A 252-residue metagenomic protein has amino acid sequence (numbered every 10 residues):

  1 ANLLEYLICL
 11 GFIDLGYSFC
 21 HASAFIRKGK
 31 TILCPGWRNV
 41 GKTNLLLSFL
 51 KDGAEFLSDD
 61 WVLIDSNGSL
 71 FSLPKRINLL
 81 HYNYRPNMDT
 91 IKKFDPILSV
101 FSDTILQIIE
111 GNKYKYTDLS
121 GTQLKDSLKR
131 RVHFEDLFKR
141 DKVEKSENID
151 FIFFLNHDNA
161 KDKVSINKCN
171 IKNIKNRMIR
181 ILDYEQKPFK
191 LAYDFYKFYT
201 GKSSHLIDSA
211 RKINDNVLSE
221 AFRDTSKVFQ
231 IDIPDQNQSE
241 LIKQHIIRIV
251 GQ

Functional and structural regions predicted by a protein language model:
A1-T31: Extreme N-terminal, non-catalytic leader segments that precede Walker-type/kinase nucleotide-binding cores
H21-G36, K51-Q252: Glycine-rich, often acidic-flanked micro-motifs that create phosphate/phosphodiester-binding or positioning elements
N39: Gly/Ser/Thr-rich loops at beta-strand to alpha-helix junctions that form or flank small-molecule/cofactor-binding
K42: Conserved lysine of the Walker
L45-L46: Post-Walker A alpha-helix
